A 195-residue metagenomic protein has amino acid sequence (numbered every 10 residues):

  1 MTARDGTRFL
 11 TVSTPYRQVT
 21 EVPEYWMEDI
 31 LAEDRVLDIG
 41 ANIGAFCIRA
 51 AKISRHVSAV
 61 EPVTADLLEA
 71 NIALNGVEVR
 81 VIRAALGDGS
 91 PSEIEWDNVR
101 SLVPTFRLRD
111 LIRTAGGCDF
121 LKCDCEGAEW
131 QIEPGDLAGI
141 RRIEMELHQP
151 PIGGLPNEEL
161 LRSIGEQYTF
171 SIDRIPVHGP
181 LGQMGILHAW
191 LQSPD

Functional and structural regions predicted by a protein language model:
M1-D195: Phosphate/nucleotide-binding beta-alpha loop and adjacent structural elements of enzyme active sites
